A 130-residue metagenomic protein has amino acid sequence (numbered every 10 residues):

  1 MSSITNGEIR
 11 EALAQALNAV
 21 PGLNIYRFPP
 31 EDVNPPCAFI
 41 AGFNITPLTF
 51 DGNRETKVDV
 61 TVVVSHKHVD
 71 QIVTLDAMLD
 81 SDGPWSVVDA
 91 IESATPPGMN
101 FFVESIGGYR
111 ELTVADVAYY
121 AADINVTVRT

Functional and structural regions predicted by a protein language model:
M1-D32, N44-T130: Charged, amphipathic alpha-helical segments and their flanking helix caps
